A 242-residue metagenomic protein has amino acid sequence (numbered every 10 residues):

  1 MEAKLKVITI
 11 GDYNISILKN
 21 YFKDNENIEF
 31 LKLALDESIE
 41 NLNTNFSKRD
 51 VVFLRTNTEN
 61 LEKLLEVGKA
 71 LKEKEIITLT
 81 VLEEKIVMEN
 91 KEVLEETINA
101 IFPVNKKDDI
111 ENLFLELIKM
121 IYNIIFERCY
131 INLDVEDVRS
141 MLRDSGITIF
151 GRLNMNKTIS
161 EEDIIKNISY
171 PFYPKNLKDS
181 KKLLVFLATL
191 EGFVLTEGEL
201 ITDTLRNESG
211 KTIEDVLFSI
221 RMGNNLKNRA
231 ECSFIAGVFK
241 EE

Functional and structural regions predicted by a protein language model:
M1-E242: Tubulin/FtsZ superfamily GTPase core signature
